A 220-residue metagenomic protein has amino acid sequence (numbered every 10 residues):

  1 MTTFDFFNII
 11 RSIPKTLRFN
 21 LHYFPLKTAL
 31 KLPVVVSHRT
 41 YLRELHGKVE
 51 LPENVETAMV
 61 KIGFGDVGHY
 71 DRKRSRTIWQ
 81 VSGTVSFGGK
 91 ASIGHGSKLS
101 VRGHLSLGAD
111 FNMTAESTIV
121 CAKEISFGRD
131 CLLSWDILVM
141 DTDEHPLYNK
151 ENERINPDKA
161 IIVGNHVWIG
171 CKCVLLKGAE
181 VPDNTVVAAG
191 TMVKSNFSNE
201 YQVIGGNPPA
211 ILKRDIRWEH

Functional and structural regions predicted by a protein language model:
M1-M140, G164-H166, C173, D183 (+2 more regions): Domain-scale signature associated with acetyltransferase and cell-envelope carbohydrate enzymes
N149-N152, D215-I216: Short acidic, glycine/proline-rich loop/turn micro-motifs
N152-G164: Glycine-rich NAD(P)-binding loop of Rossmann-like domains
A160-I161, G178-A179, Y201: A short, glycine- and basic residue-enriched loop/turn that sits immediately adjacent to a domain's principal
V181-P182, V186-A188, M192: A generic "structured core" feature
